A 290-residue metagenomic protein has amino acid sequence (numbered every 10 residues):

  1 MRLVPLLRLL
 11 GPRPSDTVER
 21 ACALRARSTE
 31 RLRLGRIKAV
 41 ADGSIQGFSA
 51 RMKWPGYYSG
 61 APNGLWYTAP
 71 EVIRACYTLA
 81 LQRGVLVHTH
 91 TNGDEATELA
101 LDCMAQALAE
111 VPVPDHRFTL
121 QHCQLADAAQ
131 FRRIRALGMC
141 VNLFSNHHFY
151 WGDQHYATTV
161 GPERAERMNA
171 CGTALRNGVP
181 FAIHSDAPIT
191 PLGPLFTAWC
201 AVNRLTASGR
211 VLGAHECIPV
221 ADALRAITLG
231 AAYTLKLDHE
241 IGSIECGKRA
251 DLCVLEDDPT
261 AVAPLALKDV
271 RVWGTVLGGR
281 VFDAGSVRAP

Functional and structural regions predicted by a protein language model:
M1-E98, D102, E110, R133-C140 (+2 more regions): Metal-coordinating catalytic core of metallo-dependent amide/deamination hydrolases
L9, A41, E256-D257, G279: Non-catalytic surface loops within mature trypsin-like serine protease
T78-H88, E95-F118, H122, A128 (+4 more regions): His/Asp/Glu-enriched, well-ordered alpha-helical/loop segment that forms or immediately abuts the divalent-metal
S286-P290: Basic/polar N-terminal segments that are highly enriched at the extreme N-terminus, encompassing both cleavable
